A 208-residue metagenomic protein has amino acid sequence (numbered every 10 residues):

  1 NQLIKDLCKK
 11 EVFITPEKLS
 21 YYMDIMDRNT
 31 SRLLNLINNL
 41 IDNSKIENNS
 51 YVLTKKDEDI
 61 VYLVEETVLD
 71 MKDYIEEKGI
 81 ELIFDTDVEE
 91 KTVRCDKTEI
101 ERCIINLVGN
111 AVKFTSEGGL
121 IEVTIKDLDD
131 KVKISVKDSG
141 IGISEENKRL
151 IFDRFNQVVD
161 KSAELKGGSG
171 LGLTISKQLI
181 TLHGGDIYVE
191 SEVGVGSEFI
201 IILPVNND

Functional and structural regions predicted by a protein language model:
R28-L33: Short alpha-helical segment of the dimerization/phosphotransfer core of two-component systems
S44-K55: Helix-loop junction within the histidine kinase core
T54-D59, E76, E81-K91, L128: Conserved catalytic submotifs in the C-terminal HATPase_c
I80, G184-G185: Conserved glycine-rich
I143-Q157: Short conserved segment of the HATPase_c
N156-G167: Glycine-rich ATP-lid/hinge loop adjacent to the conserved G-boxes
G172, S176: Short alpha-helical Gxxx[C/S/T] motif in the catalytic ATP-binding
